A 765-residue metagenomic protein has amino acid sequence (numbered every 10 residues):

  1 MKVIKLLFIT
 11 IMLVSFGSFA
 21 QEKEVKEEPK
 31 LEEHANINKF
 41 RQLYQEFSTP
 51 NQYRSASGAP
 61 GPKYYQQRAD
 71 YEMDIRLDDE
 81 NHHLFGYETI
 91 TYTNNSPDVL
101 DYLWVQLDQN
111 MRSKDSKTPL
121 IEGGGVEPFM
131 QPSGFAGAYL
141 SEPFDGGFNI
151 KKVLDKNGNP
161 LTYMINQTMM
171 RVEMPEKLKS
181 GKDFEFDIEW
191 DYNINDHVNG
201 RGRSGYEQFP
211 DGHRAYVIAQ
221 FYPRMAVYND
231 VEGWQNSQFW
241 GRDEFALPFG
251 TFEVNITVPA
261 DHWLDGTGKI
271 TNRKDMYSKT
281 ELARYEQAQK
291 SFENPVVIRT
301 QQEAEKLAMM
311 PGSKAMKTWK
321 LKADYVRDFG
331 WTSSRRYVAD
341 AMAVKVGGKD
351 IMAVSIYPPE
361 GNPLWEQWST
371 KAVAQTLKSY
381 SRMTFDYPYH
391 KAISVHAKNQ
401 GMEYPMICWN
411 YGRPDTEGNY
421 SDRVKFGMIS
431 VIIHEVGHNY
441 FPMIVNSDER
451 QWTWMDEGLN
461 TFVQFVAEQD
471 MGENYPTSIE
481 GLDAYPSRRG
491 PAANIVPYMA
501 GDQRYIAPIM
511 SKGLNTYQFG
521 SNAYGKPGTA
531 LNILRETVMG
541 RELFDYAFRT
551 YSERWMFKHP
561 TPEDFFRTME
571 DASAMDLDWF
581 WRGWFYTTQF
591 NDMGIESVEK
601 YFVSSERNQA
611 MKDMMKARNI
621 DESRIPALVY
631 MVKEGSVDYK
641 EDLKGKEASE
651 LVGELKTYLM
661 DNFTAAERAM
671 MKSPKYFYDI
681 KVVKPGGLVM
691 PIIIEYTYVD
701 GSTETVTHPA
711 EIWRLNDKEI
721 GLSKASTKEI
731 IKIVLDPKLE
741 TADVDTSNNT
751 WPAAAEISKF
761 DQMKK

Functional and structural regions predicted by a protein language model:
A20, E32-R54, A69, L321 (+1 more regions): Hydrophobic alpha-helical and helix-loop surface patches within well-folded domains that function as non-catalytic
E24-H34, D74, H83, T93 (+5 more regions): A surface-exposed beta-strand-loop module
K26-Q106: Early extracytoplasmic/domain-onset interaction patches
E88-I90, N94, L107-Q109, K182-D196 (+3 more regions): Short, hydrophobic/aromatic-enriched beta-strand segments in well-ordered soluble domains
W104-G158, D261-H262, T697-T707, A725 (+1 more regions): Solvent-exposed beta-hairpin/edge-strand motifs
D115-M130, D191-F252, R273, A343 (+1 more regions): Glycine/proline-rich low-complexity spacer/linker segments in large multi-domain proteins
P223-W234, W240-I433, F462, N474: Hydrophobic helix-coil surface modules that form long, contiguous segments used for peptide/substrate interaction
D265-G266, L577-D578, M593-I720, S726-D736: Beta-strand-rich binding/interaction modules
